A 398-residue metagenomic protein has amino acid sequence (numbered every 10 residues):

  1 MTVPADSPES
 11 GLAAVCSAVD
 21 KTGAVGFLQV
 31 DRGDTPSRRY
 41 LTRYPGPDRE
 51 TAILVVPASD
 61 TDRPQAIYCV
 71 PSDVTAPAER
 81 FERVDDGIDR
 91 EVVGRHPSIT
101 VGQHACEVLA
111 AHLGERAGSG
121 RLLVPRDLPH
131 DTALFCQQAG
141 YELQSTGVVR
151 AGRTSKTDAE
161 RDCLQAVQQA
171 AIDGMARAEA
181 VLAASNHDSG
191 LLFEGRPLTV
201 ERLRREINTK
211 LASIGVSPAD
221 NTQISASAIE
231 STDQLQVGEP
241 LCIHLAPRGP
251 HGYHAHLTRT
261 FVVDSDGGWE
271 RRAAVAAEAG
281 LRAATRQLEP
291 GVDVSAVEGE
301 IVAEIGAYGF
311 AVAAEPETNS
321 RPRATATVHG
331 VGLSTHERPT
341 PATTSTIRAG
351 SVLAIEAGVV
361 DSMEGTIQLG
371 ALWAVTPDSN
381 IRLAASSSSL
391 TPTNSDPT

Functional and structural regions predicted by a protein language model:
M1-T398: Active-site neighborhoods and metal-handling regions in enzymes and metal-associated proteins
